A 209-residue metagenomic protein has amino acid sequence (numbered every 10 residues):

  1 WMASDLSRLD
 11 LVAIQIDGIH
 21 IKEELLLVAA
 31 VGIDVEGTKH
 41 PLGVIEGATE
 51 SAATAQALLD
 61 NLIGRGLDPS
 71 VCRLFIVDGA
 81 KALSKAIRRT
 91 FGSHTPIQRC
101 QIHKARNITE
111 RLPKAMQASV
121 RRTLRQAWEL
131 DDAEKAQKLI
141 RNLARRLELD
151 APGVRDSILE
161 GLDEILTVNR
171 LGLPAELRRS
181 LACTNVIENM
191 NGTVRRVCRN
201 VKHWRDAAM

Functional and structural regions predicted by a protein language model:
W1-I76, K81, K85-A86, T90-S93: RNase H-like nuclease fold core
S4, R8-V12, A53, L59-D60 (+8 more regions): Conserved phosphate-chemistry cores used by DNA topoisomerases
L9, E24, A52-Q56, P69 (+9 more regions): Amphipathic alpha-helical transducer elements in NTP-driven molecular machines
I21, Q98, H203-A207: Alpha-helix N-cap/helix-initiation sites
I33, N61-R65, A86-S93, R111 (+5 more regions): Conserved, well-folded catalytic cores of nucleic-acid-processing and energy-transducing macromolecular machines
C72-K81, A86-T123: Conserved beta-strand -> loop -> alpha-helix junction used to position metal-binding or nucleic-acid-contacting
R106-R141, L147: Surface-exposed, charged/polar loop-rich segments that form substrate/cofactor-binding or regulatory interfaces
L130-M209: Acidic/histidine-rich catalytic cores and adjacent linkers of DNA breakage/strand-transfer/modification proteins
